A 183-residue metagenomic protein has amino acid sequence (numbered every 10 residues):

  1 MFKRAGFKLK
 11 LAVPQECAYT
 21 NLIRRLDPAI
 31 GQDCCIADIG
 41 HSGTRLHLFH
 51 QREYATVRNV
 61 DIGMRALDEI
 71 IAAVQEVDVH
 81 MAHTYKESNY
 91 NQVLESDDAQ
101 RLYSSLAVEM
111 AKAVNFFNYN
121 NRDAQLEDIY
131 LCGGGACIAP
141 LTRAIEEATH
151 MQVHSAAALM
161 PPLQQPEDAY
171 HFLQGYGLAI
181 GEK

Functional and structural regions predicted by a protein language model:
M1-K183: Hydrophobic/aromatic-enriched cytosolic interaction surfaces used to assemble or bind macromolecules
